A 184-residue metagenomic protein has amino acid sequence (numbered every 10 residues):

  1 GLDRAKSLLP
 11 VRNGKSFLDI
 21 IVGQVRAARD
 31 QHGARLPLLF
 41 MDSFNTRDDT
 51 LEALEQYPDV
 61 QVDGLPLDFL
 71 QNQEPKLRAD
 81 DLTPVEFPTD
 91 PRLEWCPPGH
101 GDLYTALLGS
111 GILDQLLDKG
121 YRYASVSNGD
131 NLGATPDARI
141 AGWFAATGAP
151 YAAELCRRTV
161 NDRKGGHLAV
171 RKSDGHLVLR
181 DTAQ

Functional and structural regions predicted by a protein language model:
L2-Q184: Domain-scale recognition of functional cores that engage charged ligands
